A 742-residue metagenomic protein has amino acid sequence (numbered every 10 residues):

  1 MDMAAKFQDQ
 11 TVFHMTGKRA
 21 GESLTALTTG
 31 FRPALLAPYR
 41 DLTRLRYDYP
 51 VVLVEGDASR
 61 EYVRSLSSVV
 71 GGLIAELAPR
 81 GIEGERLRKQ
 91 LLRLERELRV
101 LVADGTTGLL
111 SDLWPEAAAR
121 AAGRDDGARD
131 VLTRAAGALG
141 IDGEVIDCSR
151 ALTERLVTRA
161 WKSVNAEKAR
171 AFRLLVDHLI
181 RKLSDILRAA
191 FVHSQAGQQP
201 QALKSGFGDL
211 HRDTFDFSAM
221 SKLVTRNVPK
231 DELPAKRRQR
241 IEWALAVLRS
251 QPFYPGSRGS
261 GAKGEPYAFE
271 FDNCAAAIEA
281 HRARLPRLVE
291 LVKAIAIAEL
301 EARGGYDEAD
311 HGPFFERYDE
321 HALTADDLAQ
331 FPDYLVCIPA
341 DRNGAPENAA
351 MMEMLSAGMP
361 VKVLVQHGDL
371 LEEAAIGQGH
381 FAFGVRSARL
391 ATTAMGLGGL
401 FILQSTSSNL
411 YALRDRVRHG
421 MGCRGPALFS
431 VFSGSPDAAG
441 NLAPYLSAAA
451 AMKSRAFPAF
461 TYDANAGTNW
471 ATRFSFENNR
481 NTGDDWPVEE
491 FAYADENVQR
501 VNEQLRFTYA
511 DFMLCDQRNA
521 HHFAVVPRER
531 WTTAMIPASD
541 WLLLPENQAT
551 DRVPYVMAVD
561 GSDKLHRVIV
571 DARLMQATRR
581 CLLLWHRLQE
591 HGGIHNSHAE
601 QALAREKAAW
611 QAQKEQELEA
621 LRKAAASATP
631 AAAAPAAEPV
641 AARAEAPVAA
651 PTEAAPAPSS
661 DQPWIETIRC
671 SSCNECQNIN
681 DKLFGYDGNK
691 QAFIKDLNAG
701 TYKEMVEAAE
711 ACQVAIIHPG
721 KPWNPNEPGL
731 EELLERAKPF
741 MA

Functional and structural regions predicted by a protein language model:
M1-T324, F331-C337, L446-A650, P725-N726 (+1 more regions): Long, compositionally biased, glycine/small-hydrophobic-enriched stretches that function as flexible linkers, tethers
T324-F331, Q378-C423: Conserved thiamine diphosphate
Q330-P346, V361-L364: A short, small-residue-rich loop immediately preceding and capping a beta-strand
N348-A349, E353-R389: Catalytic or ion-translocation cores adjacent to nucleophile or general acid/base/metal-coordination motifs in diverse
G368-L370, N409, F432-D437: Glycine-rich beta-alpha junction loops
W664-N680, L697-A715: Cysteine-centered iron-sulfur cluster-binding motifs in ferredoxin-type domains/subunits of redox enzymes
G688-G700: Ferredoxin-type iron-sulfur electron-transfer modules in oxidoreductases and energy-metabolism complexes
A699-K703, G720-P739: Polybasic, low-complexity binding patches
